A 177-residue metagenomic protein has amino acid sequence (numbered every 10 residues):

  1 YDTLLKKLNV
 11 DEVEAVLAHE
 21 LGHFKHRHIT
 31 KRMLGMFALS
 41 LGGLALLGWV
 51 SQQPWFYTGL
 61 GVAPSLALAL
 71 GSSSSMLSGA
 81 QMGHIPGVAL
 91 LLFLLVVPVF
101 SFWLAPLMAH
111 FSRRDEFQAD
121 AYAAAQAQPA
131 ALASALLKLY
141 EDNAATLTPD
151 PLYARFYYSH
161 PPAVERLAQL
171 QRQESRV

Functional and structural regions predicted by a protein language model:
Y1-H84, F102-V177: Polar-ligand-bearing catalytic/cofactor-coordination segments of membrane-embedded or membrane-tethered inner-membrane
L92-V96: Alpha-helical transmembrane segments
V99: Alpha-helical scaffolding flanking metal-ion-dependent phosphate/phosphodiester catalytic sites
